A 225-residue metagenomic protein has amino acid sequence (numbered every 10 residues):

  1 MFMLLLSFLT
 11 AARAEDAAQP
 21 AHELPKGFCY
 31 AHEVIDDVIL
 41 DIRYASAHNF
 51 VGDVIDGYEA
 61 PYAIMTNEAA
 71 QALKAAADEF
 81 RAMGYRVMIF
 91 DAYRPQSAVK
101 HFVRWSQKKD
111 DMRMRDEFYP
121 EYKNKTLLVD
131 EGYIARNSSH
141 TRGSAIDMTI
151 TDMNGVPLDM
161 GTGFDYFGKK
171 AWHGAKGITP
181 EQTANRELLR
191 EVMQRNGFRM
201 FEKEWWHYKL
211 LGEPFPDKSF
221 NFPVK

Functional and structural regions predicted by a protein language model:
M1-F8: Bacterial N-terminal signal peptides
A14-A92, Q96-F118, Y122-K203, G212-K225: Extracytoplasmic cell-surface/polysaccharide-interacting catalytic and binding patches
Y208: Conserved metal-phosphate-binding beta-hairpin within the catalytic cores of diverse ATP-dependent phosphoryl-transfer
